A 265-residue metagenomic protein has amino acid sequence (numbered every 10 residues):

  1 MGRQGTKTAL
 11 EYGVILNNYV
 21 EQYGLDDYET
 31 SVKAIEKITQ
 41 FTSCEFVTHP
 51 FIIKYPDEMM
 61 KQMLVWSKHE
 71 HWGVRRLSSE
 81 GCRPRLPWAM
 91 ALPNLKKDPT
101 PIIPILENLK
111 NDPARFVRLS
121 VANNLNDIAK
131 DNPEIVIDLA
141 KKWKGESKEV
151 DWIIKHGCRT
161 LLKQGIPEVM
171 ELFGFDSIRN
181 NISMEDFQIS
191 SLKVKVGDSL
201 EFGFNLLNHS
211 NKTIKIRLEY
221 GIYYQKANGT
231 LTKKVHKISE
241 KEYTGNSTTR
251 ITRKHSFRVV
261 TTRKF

Functional and structural regions predicted by a protein language model:
M1-V169, K195-V196, K212, R217: Surface-facing alpha-helical segments and adjacent helix-coil boundary elements at the starts of domains
V169-S183: Proline/serine/threonine-rich low-complexity linkers at boundaries of modular beta-sandwich domains
N180, D198, S239-K241: Intrinsically disordered, low-complexity terminal regions enriched in Ser/Thr/Pro/Gly and charged residues
Q188-K195: Short beta-strand segments of immunoglobulin-like
D198, I214, S247-T249, F265: Residue-level preference for beta-strand/loop junctions
S199-L207, N211-N228: Beta-strand-rich binding/interaction modules
E219-I222, V260-F265: Internal, hydrophobic beta-strand segments that form the core of beta-sheet-rich folds
K233-T262: A beta-strand/beta-hairpin structural motif
